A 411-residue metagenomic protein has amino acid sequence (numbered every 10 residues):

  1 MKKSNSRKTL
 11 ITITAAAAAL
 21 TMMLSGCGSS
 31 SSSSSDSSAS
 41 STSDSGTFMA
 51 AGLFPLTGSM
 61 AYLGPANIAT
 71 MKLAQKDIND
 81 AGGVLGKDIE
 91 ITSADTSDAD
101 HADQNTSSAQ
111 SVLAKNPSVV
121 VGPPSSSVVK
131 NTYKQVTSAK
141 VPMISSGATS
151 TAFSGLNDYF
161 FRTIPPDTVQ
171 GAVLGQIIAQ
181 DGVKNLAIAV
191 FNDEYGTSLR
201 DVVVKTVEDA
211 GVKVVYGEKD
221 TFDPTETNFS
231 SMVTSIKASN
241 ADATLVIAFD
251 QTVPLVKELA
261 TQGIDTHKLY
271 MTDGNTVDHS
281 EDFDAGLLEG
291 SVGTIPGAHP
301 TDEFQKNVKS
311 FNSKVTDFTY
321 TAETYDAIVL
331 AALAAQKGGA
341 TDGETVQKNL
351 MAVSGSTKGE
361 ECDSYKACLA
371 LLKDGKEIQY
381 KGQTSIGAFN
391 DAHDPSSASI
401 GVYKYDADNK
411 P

Functional and structural regions predicted by a protein language model:
K2-A17, M23-P411: Extracytosolic ligand-binding ectodomains
